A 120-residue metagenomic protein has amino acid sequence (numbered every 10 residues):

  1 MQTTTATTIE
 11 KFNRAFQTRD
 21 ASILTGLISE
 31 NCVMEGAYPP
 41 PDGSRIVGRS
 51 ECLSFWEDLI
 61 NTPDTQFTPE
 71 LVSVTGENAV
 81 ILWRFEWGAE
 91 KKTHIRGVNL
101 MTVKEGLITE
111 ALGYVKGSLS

Functional and structural regions predicted by a protein language model:
M1-S120: C-terminal and inter-domain tail/linker signature
